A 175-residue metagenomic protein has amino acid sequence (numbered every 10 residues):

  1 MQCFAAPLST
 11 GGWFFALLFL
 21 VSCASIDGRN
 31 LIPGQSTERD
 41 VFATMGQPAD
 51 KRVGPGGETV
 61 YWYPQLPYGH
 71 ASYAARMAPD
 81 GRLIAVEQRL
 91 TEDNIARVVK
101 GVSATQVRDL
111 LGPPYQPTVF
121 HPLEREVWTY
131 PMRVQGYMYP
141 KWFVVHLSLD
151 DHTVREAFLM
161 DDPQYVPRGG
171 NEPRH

Functional and structural regions predicted by a protein language model:
M1-F14: Bacterial N-terminal signal peptides that target proteins for export
L20-S22: C-terminal motif of bacterial Sec signal peptides marking the signal peptidase cleavage site
A24-H175: Residues within mature, well-folded domains
